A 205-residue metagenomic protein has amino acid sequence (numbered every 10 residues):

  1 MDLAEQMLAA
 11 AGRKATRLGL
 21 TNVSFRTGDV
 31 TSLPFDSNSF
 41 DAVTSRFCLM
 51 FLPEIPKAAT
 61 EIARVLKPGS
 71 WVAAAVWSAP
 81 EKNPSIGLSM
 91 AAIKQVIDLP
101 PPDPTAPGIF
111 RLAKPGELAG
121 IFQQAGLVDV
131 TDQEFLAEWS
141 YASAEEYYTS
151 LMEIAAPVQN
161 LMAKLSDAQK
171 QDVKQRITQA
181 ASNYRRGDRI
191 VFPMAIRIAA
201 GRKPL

Functional and structural regions predicted by a protein language model:
M1-D36, A42, P56-T60: Class I SAM-dependent methyltransferase SAM/SAH-binding core
R13, V30, A106-L205: Conserved Class I S-adenosyl-L-methionine
T16-G19, D41-A42, M90-A92, Y148-L151: Short, hinge-like loop/turn segments at secondary-structure boundaries
S39-F47, A73, I196-A199: Short SAM/SAH-binding signature in class I
D41-P56, S78-P80: A short SAM/SAH-binding and catalytic strip from SAM-dependent methyltransferases
P56-K57, K67-A142: Conserved catalytic/acceptor-binding region of the Class I
